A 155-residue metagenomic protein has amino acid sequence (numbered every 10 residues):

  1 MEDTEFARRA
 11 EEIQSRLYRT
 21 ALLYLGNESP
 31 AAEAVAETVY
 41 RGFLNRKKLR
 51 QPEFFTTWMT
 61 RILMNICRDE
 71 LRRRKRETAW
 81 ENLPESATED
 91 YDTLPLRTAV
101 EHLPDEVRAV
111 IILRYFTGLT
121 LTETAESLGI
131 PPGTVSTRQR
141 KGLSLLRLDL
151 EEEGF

Functional and structural regions predicted by a protein language model:
M1-R19, S29, R108: A short, charge-rich alpha-helical start-of-domain segment used by transcription regulators
Q14, Y18, V39, P104 (+2 more regions): C-terminal flanking helix
R19, E33-Y40, L44, E53-N65: Structural recognition of an alpha-helix C-terminal capping motif at a helix-to-coil junction
S29, T122, G133: Residues within helix-turn-helix
L44, R50, R61-E81: Arg/Lys-rich amphipathic alpha helix in sigma70-family domain 2
M64, R68, L128-F155: DNA-recognition helix of helix-turn-helix
D69, R76-V100, T120: Internal acidic/polar
V110-R114: A short pre-motif secondary-structure segment
